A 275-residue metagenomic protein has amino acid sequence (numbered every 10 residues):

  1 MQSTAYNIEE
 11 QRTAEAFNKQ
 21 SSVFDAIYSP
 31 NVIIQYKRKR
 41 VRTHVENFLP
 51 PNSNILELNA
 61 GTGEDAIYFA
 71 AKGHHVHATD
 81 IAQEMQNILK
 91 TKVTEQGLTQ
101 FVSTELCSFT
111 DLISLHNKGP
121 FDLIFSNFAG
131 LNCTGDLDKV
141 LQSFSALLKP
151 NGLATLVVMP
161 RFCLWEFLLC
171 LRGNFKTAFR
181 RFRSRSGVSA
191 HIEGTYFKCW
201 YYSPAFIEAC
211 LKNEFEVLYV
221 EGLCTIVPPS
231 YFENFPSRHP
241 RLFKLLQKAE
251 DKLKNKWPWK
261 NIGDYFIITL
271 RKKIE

Functional and structural regions predicted by a protein language model:
M1-P50, E64, Y68: Conserved class I S-adenosyl-L-methionine
T62-D111: Class I SAM-dependent methyltransferase SAM/SAH-binding core
S114-I124: A short acidic, Gly/Pro-enriched loop at the edge of an enzyme's catalytic core that lines a small-molecule cofactor
L123-D136: A short SAM/SAH-binding and catalytic strip from SAM-dependent methyltransferases
D138-L153: A short glycine-rich, Lys/Arg-flanked "PGG" loop and its adjoining helix->strand segment in the class I
L153-S184: Conserved class I S-adenosyl-L-methionine
Y196-F215, V220: Short alpha-helix
A209, L218-E275: A C-terminal cap/extension of S-adenosyl-L-methionine-dependent methyltransferases that defines the acceptor-substrate
